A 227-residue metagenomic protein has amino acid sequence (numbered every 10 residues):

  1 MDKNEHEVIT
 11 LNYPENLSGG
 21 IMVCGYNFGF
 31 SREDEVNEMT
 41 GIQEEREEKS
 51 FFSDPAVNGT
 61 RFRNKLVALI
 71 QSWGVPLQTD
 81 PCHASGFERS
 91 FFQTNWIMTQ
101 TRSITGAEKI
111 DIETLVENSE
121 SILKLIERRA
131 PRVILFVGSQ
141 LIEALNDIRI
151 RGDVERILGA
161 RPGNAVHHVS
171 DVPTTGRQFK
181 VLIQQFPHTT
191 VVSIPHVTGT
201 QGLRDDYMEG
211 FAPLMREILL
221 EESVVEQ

Functional and structural regions predicted by a protein language model:
M1-K65, L115-L125, G176-Q185, M215-Q227: Active-site and ligand/interface coordination hotspots across diverse enzymes and nucleic-acid-associated assemblies
I21-G25, G86, F91-N95, V133-G138 (+1 more regions): A structural signal for short, well-ordered beta-strand segments and their strand-loop junctions that often border
N27-S31, I97-T101, S139-E143, H196-T200: Short, solvent-exposed loop/turn segments at secondary-structure junctions
E44-Q78, A84-M98: Low-complexity, serine/threonine/proline-enriched polar segments
A68-S85, E127-P131, F179-T190: A structural motif corresponding to the C-terminal end of an alpha-helix and its immediate exit/capping segment
F87-E117: Charged, often glycine-rich, active-site loop that binds/positions anionic groups
E108-L123, E143-Q227: C-terminal capping/extension of enzyme domains
I122-S139: Proline-aspartate-enriched helix->loop->beta-strand connector
